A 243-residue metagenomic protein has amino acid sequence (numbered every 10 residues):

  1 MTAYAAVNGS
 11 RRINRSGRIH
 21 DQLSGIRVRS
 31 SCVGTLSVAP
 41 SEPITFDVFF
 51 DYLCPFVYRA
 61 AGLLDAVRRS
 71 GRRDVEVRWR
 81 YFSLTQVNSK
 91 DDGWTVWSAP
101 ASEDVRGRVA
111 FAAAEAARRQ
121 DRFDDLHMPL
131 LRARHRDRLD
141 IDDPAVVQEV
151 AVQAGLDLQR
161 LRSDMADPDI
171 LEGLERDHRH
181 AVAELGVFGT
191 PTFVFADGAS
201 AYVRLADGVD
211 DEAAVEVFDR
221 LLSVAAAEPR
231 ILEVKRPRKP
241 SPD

Functional and structural regions predicted by a protein language model:
S41-L63: Local sequence-structure signature of Cys/Sec-based thiol-disulfide redox active-site neighborhoods
Y58-V146, A206, R220-V224, E228 (+1 more regions): Structural alpha/beta surface segment adjacent to cysteine/selenocysteine redox centers across thiol/disulfide enzymes
L63-R69, P144-D243: C-terminal cap of thioredoxin/glutaredoxin-like
